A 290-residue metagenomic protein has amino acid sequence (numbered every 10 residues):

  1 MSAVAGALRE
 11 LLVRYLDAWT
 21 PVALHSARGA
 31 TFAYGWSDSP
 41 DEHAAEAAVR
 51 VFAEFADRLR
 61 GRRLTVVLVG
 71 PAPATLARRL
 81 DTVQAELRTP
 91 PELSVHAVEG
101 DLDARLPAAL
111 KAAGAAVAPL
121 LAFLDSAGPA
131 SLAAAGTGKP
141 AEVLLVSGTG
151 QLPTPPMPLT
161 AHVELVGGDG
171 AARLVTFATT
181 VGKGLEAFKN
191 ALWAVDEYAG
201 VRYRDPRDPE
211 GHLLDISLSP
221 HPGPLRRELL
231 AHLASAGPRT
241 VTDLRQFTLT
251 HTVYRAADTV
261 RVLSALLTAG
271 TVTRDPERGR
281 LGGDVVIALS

Functional and structural regions predicted by a protein language model:
M1-G61, T242, V253-V272, P276-V285 (+1 more regions): S-adenosyl-L-methionine
G6, E10, G100-D101, P220-G223: Conserved phosphate-coordination/catalytic loops
A30-A33, R62-V69, L93-H96, A118-A122 (+1 more regions): Hydrophobic beta-strand segments of well-ordered beta-sheets in folded domains
A30-A45, G70, A116-S131, A178: Conserved proline-anchored active-site loop of SAM-dependent methyltransferases that bridges a beta-strand
D41-V49, T75-T82, S131-A134, K189 (+1 more regions): A short acidic (Asp/Glu
V51-T82: Membrane helical hairpin/interfacial module
A77-A118: S-adenosyl-L-methionine
P107-L120, S126-P276, R280-L289: Class I S-adenosyl-L-methionine
